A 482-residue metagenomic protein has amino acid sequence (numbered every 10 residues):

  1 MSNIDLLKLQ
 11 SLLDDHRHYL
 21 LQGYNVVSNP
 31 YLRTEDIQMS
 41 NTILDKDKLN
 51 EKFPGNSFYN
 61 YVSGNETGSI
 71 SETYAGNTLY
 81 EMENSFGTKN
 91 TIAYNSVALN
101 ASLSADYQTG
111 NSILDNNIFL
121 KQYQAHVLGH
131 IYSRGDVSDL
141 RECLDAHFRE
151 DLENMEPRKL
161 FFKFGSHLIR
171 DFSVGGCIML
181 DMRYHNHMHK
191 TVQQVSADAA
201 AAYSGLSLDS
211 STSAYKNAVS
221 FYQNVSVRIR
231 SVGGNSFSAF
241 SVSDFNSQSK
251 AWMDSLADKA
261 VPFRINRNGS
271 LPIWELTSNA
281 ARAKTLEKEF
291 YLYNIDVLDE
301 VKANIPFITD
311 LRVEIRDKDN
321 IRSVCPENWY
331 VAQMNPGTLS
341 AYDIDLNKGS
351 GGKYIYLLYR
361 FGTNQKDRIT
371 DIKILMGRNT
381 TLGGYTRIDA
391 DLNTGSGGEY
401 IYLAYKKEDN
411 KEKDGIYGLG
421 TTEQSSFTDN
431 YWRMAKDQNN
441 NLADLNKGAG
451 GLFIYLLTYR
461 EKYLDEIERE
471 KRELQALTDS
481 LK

Functional and structural regions predicted by a protein language model:
M1-I305, L474: Membrane-permeabilization and membrane-interfacing ectodomains
L13, D254, D299-K482: Peripheral, non-catalytic segments of secretory and membrane proteins
